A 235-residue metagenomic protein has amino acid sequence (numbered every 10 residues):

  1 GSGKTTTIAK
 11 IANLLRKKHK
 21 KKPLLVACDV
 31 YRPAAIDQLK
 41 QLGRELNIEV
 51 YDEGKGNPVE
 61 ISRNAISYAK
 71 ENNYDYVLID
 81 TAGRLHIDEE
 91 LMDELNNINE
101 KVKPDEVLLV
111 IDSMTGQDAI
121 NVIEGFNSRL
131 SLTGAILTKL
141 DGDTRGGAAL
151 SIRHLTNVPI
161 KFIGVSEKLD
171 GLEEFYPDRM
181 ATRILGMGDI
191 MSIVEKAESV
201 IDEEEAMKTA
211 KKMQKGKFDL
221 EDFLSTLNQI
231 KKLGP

Functional and structural regions predicted by a protein language model:
G3: Conserved glycine(s) of the Walker
T6-I11, Q38: Hydrophobic positions on the alpha1 helix immediately C-terminal to the Walker A/P-loop
I11, A27-C28, G54, T81-A82 (+3 more regions): Fold-independent oxyanion-binding glycine-rich loops and adjacent beta-strand/coil segments at enzyme active sites
N13-K17: Walker A/P-loop NTP-binding motif
H19, P23-A35, E45-V102: Switch II (G3) loop of P-loop NTPases
R63-I66, Y74, H86, E90-N99 (+1 more regions): Conserved phosphate-handling catalytic cores of large alpha/beta enzymes
K212-P235: Terminal-proximal interaction/regulatory segments of ATP-powered molecular machines
